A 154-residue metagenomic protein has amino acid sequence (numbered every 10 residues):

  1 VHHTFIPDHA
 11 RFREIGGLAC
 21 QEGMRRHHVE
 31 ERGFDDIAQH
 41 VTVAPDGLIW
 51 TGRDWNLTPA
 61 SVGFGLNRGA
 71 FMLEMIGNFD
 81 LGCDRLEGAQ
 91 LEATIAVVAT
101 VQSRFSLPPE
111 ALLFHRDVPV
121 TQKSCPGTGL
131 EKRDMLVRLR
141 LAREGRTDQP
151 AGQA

Functional and structural regions predicted by a protein language model:
V1-L57: Short, conserved "active-site rim" segments that organize catalytic pockets and cofactor/ligand binding
V1-T4, P45-A154: Basic/polar, cationic surfaces and motifs that engage anionic cell-wall and phosphate/carboxylate ligands
